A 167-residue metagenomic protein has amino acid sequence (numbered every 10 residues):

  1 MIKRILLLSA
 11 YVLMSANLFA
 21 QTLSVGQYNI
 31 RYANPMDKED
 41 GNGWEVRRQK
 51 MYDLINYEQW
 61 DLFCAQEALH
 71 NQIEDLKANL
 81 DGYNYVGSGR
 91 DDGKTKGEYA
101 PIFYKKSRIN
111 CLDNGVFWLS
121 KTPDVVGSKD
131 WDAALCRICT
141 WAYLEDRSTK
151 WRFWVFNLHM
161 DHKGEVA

Functional and structural regions predicted by a protein language model:
M1, W44-E45, A134: Short alpha-helical segments used as structural interaction elements across diverse proteins
M1-L23: Bacterial Sec-dependent N-terminal signal peptides
L6-L7, N34, K50, T140: Sequence-pattern detector for short linear motifs and compositional/periodic biases rather than a specific fold
F19-N79, R90-G97: N-terminal, active-site-proximal structural segment of metallo-dependent hydrolase catalytic domains
A33-K38, V125, G164-E165: A short acidic, helix-capping loop that chelates divalent metal ions and anchors anionic groups
D53-Y57, E145, D161: A generic secondary-structure signal
L62-W154, M160: Structured beta-strand-rich core segments of catalytic domains in phosphoester-bond hydrolases
N157-A167: Active-site-proximal segments of metal-dependent phosphoesterases and phosphodiesterases across multiple
